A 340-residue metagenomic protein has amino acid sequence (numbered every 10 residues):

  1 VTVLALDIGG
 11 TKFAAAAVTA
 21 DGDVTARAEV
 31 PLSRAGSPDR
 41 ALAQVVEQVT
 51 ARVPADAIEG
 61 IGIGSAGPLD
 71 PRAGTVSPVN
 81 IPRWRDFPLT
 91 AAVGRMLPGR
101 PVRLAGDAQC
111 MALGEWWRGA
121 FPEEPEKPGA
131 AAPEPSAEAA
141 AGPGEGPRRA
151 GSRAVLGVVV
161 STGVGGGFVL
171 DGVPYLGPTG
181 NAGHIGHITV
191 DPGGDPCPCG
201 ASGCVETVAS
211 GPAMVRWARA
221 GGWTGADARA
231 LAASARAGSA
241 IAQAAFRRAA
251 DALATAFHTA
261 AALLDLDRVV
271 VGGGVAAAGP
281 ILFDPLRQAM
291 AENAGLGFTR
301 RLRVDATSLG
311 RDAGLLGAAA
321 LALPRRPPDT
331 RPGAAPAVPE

Functional and structural regions predicted by a protein language model:
V1-G60, D70-A73, A91-P101, W117-S152 (+2 more regions): ATP-binding/phosphotransfer module of carbohydrate and carboxylate kinases, centering on a glycine-rich
D7, G62-A66, A105, L156-G163 (+1 more regions): Short beta-strand segments
R27-E29, V79, L113, G177: Residue-level detector of high-confidence beta-strand sites
G74-D86: A charged helix-plus-loop insertion that forms the helical arch/lid used to bind and gate nucleic-acid substrates
R100, R153-V158, T162-G166, L170 (+2 more regions): Generic beta-strand structural signal
R103, Q109, L113-E115: Glycine/small-residue-rich loop that forms an oxyanion/phosphate-binding "nest" at active or ligand-binding sites
E115-W117, V169-L170: Short acidic, glycine/serine/threonine-rich loops at helix termini
N181-H184: Structural signature of FAD isoalloxazine-binding scaffolds in flavoprotein oxidoreductases
